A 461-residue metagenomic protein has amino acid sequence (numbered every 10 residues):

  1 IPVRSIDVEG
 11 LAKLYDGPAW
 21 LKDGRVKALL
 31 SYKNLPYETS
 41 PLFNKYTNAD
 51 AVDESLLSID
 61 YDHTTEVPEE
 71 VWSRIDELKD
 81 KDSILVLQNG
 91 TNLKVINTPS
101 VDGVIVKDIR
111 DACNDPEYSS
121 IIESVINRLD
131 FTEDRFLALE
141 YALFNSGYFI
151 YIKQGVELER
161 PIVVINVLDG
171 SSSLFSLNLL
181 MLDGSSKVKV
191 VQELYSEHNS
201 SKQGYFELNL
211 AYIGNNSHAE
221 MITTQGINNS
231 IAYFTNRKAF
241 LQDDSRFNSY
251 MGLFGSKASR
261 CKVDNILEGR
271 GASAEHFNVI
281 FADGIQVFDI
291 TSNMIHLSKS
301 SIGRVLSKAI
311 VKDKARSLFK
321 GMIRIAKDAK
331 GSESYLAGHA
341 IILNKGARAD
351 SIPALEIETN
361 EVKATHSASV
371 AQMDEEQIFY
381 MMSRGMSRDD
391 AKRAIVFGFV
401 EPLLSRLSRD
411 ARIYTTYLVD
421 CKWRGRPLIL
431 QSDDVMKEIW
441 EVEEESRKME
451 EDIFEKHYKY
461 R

Functional and structural regions predicted by a protein language model:
I1-A138, L306, K312, R461: N-terminal amphipathic, basic helical "cap/leader" segment at the start of enzyme domains
L14, S100-K107, A112-F379, S383-M386 (+2 more regions): Conserved beta-strand/loop scaffold segments within soluble protein domains that form the structured core and edges
